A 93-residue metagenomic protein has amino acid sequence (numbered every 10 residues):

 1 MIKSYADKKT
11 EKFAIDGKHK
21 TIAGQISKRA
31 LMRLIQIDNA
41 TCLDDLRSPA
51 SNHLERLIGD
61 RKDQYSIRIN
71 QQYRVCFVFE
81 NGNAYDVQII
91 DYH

Functional and structural regions predicted by a protein language model:
M1, K9, K18, C42 (+2 more regions): Glycine-rich, flexible loop/turn motifs
M1-L34: Arg/Lys-rich, positively charged N-terminal/basic patches that mediate binding to nucleic acids
I35-I37, T41: Basic, amphipathic alpha-helical segments enriched in Lys/Arg and hydrophobic/aromatic residues
C42-Y65: A short, surface-exposed loop/turn module that caps and links secondary-structure elements
I58, Y65-H93: Enriched for short, Lys/Arg-rich terminal
